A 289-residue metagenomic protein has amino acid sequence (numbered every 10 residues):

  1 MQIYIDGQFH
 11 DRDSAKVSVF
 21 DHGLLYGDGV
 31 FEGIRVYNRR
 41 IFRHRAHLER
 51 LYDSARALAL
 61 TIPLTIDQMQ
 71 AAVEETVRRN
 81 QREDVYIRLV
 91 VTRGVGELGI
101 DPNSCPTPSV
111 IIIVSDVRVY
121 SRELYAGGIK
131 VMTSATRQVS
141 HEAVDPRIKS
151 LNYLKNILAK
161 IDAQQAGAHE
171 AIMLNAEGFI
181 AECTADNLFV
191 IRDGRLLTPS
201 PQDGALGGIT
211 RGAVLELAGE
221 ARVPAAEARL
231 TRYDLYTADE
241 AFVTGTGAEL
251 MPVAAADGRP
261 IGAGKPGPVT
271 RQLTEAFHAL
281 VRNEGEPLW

Functional and structural regions predicted by a protein language model:
M1-I172, A176-F179, L206, L215-W289: Conserved alpha/beta cores of soluble small-molecule-handling proteins
A171-I172, F179-P201, G207: Glycine- and Gly-Pro-enriched alpha-helical subdomains that act as flexible, kink-prone "lid/hinge" or packing modules
T210-R211: Secondary-structure junction motif
